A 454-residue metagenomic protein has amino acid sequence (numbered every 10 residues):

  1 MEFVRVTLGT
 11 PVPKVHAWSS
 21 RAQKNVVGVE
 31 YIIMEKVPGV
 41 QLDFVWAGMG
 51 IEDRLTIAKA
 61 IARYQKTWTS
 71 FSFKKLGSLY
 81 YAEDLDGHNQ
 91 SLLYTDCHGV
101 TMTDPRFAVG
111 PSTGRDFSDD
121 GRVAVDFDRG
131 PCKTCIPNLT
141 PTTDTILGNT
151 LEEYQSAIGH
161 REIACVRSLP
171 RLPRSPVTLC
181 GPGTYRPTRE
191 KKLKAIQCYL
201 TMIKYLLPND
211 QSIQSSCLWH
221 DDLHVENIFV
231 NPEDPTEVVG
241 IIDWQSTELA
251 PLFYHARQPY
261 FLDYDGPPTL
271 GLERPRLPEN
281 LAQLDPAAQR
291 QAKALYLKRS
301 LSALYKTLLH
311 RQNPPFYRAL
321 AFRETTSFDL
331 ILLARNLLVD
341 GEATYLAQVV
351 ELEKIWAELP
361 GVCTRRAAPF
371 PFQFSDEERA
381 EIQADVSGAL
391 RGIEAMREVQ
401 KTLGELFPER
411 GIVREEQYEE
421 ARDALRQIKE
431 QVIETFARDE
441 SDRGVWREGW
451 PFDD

Functional and structural regions predicted by a protein language model:
M1-E190, K194, Y205-L218, T236-E237: ATP-binding pocket architecture of kinase catalytic cores
P13-H16, L76-D84, A250-F253, R257-Y260 (+1 more regions): Structured alpha-helical bundle/scaffold domains in large eukaryotic membrane-trafficking regulators
A22-G28, V40-D43, G77-S78, G87-H88 (+5 more regions): Short catalytic/ligand-binding loop motif for oxyanion handling, primarily in non-cytosolic enzymes, centered on
E30-I32, V40-D43, G48-G50, V239 (+3 more regions): Aromatic/acidic cage segments in peptide-binding pockets
Y80-M102, F261-R276, V362, R366: Internal, charge-rich low-complexity segments
C198-F253, S441, E448-D453: Active-site acidic catalytic loop and adjacent metal/ATP-binding pocket of ATP-dependent phosphoryl transfer enzymes
T236, P315-D454: Regulatory N- and C-terminal appendages and interdomain linkers associated with kinase/kinase-like NTP transferase
Y254-R318, F322-T344, V350-E351, I355-A357: Active-site activation/catalytic loop segments of kinase-like enzymes and analogous catalytic loops in related
